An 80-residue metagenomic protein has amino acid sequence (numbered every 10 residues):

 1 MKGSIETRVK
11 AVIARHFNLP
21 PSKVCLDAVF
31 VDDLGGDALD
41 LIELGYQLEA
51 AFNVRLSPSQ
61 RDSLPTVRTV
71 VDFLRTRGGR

Functional and structural regions predicted by a protein language model:
M1-Y46, A50-R80: Phosphopantetheine-dependent thiolation modules in NRPS/PKS and related acyl-activating systems
